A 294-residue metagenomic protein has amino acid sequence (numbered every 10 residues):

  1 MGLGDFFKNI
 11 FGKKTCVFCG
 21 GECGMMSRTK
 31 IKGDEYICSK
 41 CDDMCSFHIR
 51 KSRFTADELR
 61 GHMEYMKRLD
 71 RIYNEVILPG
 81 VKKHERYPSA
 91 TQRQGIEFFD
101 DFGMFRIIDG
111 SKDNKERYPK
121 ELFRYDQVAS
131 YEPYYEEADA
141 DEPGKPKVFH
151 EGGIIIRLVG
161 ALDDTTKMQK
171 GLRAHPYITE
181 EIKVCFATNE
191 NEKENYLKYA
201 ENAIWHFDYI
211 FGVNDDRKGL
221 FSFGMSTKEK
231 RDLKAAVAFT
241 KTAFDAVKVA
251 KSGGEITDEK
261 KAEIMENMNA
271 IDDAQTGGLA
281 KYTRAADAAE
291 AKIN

Functional and structural regions predicted by a protein language model:
F11-C16, E35: Residues immediately within or flanking Cys/His clusters that coordinate Zn2+ in small zinc-binding modules
C16-C19, C38-C41: Short cysteine-rich clusters marking metal-coordination/redox-active sites
M25-M26, F47-H48: Short, non-ligating residues that shape and space the ligands of small metal-coordination modules and catalytic
M26-Y36: Short linker/helix segments within small regulatory modules
I49-R117: Anionic N-terminal interaction surfaces
F102-H150: Phosphoinositide-binding peripheral membrane targeting modules
Y131-A246, D273: Acidic, Ser/Thr- and proline-rich intrinsically disordered linker/docking segments of eukaryotic scaffolds
A250-E259, D273-A280: Charged, low-complexity interaction regions
